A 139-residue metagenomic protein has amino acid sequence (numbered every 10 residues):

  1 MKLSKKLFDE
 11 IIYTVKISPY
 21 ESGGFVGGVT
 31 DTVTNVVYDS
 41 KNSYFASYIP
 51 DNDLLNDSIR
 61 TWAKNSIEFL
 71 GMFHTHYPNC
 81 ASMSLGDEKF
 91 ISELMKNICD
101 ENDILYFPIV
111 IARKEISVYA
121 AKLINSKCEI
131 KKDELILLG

Functional and structural regions predicted by a protein language model:
M1-F69, P78-G139: Conserved beta-strand-loop surface patch within small alpha/beta domains used for substrate/adaptor or ligand engagement
H74-H76: Histidine-centered divalent metal-coordination motifs
